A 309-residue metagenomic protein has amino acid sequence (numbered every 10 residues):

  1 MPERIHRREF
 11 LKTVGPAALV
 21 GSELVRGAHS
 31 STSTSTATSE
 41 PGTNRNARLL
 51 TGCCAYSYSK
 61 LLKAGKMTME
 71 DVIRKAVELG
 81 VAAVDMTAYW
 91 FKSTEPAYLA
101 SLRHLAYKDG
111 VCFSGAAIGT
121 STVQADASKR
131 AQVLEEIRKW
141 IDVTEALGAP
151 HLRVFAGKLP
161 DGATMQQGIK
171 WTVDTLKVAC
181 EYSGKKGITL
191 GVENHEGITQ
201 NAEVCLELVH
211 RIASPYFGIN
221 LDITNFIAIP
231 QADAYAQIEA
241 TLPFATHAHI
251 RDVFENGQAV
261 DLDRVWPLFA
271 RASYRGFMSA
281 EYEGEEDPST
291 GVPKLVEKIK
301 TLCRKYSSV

Functional and structural regions predicted by a protein language model:
P2-G80, T199-V309: Histidine-acidic metal/acid-base catalytic patches
V14-L24, T38-N46, R103-I118, T122-I219 (+1 more regions): Active-site acidic/histidine proton-transfer and metal-coordination neighborhood in alpha/beta enzyme cores
Y58, Y89-S93, S121: Short active-site-proximal "capping" loops at secondary-structure junctions
M67-M69, Y98-S101, R130-I137, Q166-L176 (+2 more regions): Charged helix-capping and loop-helix junction motifs
D85, G115-A117, R153, H249 (+1 more regions): Conserved beta-strand positions in the central sheet of alpha/beta enzyme cores
D85-R103, L159-G162: Glycine-rich, proline-tolerant flexible connector loops at the mouths of alpha/beta enzymes
A88, T120, A156, V192-N194 (+3 more regions): Short glycine-centered, acidic/aromatic-flanked micro-motifs in structured strand/loop junctions that mark active-site
F91-K92, V123, E255, E285: Short strand->helix junction
